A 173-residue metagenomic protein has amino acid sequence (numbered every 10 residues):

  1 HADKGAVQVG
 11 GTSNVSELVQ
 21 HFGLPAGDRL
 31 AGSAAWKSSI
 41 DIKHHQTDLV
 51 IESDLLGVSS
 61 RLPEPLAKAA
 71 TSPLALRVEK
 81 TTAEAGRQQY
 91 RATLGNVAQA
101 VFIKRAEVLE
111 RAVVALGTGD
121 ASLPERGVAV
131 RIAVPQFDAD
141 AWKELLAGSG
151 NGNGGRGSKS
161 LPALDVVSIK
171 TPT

Functional and structural regions predicted by a protein language model:
H1-Y90, F102-T173: Membrane-proximal interfacial segments on either side of biological membranes
